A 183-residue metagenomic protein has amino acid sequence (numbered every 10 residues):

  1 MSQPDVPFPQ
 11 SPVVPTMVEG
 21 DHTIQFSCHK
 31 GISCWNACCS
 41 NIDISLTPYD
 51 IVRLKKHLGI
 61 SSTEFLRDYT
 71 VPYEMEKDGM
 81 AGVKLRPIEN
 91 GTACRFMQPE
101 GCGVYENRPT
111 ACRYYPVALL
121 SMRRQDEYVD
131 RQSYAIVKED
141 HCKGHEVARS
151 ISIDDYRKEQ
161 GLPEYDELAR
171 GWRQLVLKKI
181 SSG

Functional and structural regions predicted by a protein language model:
M1-A37, D43-G183: Short loop/turn segments that flank or connect secondary-structure elements
